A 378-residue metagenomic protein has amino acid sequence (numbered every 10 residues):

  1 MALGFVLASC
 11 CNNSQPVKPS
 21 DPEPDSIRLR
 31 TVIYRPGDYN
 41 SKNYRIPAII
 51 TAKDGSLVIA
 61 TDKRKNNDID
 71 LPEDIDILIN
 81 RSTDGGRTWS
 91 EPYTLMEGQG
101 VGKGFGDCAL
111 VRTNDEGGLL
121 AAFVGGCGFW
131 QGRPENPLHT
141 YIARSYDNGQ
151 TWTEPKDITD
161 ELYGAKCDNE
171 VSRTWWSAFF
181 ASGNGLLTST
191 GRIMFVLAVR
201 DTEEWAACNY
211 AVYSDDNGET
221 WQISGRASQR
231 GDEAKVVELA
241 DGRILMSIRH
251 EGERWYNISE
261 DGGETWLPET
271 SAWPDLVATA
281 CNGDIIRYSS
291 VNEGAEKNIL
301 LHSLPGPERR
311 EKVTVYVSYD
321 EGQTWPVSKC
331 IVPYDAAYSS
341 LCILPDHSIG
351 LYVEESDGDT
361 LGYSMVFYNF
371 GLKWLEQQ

Functional and structural regions predicted by a protein language model:
M1-F5: Sec-dependent N-terminal signal peptides
L7-S9: C-terminal motif of bacterial Sec signal peptides marking the signal peptidase cleavage site
C11-N13: Bacterial signal peptide processing site
P16-Q378: Asp-box/BNR beta-propeller blade signature and adjacent active/binding-site loops in extracellular glycan-interacting
